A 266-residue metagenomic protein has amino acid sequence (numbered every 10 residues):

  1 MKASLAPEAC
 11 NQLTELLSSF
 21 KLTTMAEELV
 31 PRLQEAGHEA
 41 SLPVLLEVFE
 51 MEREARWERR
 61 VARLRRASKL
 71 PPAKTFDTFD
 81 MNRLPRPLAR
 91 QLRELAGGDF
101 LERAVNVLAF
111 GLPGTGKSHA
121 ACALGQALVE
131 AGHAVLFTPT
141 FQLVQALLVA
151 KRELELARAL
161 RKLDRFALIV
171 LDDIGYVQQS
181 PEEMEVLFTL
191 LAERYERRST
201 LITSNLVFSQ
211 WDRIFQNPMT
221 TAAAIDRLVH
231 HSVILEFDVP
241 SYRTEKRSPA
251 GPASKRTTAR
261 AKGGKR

Functional and structural regions predicted by a protein language model:
M1-T24: Charged, compositionally biased N-terminal leader segments and the immediate start of the first structured element
S18-P72: Interdomain "pre-motor" coupling segment immediately N-terminal to P-loop NTPase/helicase cores
L29, A134, T138, Q142-R165 (+1 more regions): Replace "adjacent to P-loop NTPase cores in ATP/GTP-dependent enzymes" with "adjacent to NTP-binding cores
K74-A96: N-terminal pre-Walker A segment at the start of P-loop NTPase domains
F79, A121, P139: Conserved hydrophobic/aromatic pocket- or pore-lining residues that grip, position, or stack substrates in active sites
G98-D99, R197: Non-DNA-binding regulatory cores of transcription-related proteins, predominantly C-terminal effector-binding
A104-A120: Walker A/P-loop nucleotide-binding motif
A104-L108, L124, L128-L147: Conserved post-Walker A coupling segment in P-loop NTPases
